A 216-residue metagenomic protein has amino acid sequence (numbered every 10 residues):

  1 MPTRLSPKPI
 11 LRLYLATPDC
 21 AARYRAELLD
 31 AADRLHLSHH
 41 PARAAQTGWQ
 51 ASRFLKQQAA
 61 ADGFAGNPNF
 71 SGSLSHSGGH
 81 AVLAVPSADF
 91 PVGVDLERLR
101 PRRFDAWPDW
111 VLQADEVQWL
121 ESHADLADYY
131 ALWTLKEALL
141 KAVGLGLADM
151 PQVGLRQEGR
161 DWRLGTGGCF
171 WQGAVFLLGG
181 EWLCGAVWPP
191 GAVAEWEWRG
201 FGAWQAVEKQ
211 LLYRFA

Functional and structural regions predicted by a protein language model:
M1-A216: Core catalytic alpha/beta fold that binds nucleotide/phospho-ligands
